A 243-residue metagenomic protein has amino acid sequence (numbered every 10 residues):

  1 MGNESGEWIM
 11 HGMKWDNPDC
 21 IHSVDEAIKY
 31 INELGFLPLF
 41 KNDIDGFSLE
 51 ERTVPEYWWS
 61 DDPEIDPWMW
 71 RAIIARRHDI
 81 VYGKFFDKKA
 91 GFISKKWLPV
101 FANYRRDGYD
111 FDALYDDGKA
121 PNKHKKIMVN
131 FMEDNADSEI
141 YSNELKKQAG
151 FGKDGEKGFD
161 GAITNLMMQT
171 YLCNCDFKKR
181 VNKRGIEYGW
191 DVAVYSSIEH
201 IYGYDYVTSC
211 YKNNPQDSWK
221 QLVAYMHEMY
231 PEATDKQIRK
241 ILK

Functional and structural regions predicted by a protein language model:
M1-K243: Long, low-complexity intrinsically disordered regions
